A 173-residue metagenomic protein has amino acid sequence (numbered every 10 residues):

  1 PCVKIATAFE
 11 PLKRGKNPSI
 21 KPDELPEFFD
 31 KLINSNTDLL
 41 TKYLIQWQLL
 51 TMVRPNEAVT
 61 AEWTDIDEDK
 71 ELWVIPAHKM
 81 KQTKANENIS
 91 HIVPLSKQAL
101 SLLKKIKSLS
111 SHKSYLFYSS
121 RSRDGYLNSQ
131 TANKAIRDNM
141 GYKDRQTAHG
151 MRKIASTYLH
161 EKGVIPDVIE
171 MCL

Functional and structural regions predicted by a protein language model:
P1-A61, D69, L109, M151-R152: Basic, Lys/Arg- and aromatic-enriched nucleic-acid-binding interface segment
P1-V3, F117, S156: Bulky hydrophobic/aromatic "packing anchor" residues in well-ordered structure
C2-E10, D30, T51, T60-K105: Conserved tyrosine-mediated DNA breakage-rejoining catalytic core shared by Y-recombinases
G15-N17, I33-N36, H78-I92, Y118-D124 (+1 more regions): Short, contiguous acidic/charged loop-to-helix segments that flank catalytic cores in large enzymes
S19-P26, K70, S96-D144, G150 (+1 more regions): Active-site/catalytic core of tyrosine-dependent DNA strand-transfer enzymes
D30-I33, L49, W63, K107-S111 (+4 more regions): Hydrophobic alpha-helix feature that most strongly marks membrane-spanning transmembrane helices and their immediate
Q46, L50-E57, T131, A135 (+1 more regions): C-terminal catalytic core of tyrosine-transesterase DNA break-rejoin enzymes
D65-L72, K143-R145, V164-L173: Short, polar N-cap/turn motifs at the start of nucleic acid-interacting alpha helices
